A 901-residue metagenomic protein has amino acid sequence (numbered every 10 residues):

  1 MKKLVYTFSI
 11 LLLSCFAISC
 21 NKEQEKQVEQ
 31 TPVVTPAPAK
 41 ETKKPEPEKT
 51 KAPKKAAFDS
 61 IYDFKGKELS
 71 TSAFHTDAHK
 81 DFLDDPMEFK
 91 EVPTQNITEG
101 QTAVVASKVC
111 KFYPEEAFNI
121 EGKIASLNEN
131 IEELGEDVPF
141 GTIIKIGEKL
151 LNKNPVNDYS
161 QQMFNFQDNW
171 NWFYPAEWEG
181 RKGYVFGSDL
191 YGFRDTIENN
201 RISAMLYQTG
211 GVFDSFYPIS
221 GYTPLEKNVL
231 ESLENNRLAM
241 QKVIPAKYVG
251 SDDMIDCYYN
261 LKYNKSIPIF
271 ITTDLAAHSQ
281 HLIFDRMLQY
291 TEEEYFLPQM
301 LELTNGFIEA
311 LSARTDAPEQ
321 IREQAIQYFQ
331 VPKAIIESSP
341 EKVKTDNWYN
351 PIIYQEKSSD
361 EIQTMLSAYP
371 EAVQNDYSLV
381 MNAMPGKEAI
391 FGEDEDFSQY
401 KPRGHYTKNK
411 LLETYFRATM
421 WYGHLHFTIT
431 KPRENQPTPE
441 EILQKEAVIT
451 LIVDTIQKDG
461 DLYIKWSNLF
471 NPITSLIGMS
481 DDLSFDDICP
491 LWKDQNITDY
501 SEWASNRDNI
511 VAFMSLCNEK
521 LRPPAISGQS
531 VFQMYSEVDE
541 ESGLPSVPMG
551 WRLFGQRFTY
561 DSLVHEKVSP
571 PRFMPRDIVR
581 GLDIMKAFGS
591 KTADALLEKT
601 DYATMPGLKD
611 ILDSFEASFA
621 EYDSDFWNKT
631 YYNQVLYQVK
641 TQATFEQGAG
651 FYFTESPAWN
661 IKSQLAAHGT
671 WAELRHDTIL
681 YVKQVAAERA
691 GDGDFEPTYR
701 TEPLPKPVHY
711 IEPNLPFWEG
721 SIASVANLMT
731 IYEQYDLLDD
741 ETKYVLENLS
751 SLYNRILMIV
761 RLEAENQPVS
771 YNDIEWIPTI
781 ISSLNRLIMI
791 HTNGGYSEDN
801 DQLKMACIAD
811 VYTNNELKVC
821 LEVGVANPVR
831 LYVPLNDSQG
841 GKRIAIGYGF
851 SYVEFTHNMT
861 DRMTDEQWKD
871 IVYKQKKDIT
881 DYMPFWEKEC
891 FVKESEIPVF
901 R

Functional and structural regions predicted by a protein language model:
M1-L4, K22: Positively charged n-region of N-terminal signal peptides that target proteins for export
V5-L13: Sec-dependent N-terminal signal peptides
F16-S19: C-terminal motif of bacterial Sec signal peptides marking the signal peptidase cleavage site
N21-V28: Bacterial lipoprotein signal-peptidase II cleavage site
E29-T50: Ser/Thr-rich, Proline-interspersed low-complexity disordered segments
K54-A103, E116, E121-E129, Y159-N200: Boundary regions of SH3-family modules and the immediately adjacent low-complexity/disordered segments in eukaryotic
K55-M87, D195-R901: Long, non-catalytic protein-protein interaction scaffolds
E148-V156: Short, charged beta-turn/beta-strand-edge "cap" motif at the junction between a beta-strand and an adjacent loop
